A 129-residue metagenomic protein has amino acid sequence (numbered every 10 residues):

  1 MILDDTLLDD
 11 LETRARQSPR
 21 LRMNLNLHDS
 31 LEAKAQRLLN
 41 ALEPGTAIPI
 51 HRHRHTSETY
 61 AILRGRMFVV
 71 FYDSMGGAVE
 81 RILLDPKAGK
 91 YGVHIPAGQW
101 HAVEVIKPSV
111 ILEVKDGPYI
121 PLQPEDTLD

Functional and structural regions predicted by a protein language model:
M1-A35, R81-P86: A short, N-terminal "cap"/entry segment at the start of jelly-roll beta-barrel domains of the cupin/DSBH fold
L3, L11, G77-L83, W100-D129: Double-stranded beta-helix
L39-H55: Conserved short histidine dyad/triad with adjacent acidic residue
T46, H55-T56, Q99, K107: A generic "binding-loop/recognition-motif" signal
I50, V69-F71, V93-I95, H101-I106 (+1 more regions): Short beta-strand His + acidic residue motifs that chelate non-heme Fe in jelly-roll/DSBH and cupin folds
H55-M75: Glycine- and acidic-residue-biased ligand/ion/polar-headgroup-sensing regions
D73-G98: Short acidic-glycine-tyrosine-enriched beta hairpin
